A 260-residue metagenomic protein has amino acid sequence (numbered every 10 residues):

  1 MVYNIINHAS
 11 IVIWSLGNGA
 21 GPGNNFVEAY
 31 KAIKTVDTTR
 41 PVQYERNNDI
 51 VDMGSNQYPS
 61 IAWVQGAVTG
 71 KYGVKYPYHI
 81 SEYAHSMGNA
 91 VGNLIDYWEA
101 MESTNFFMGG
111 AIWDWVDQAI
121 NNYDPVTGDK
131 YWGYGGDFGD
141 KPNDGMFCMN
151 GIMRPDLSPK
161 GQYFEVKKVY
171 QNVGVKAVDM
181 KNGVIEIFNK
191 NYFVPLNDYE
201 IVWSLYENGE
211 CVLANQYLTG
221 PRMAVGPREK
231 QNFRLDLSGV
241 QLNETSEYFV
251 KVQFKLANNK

Functional and structural regions predicted by a protein language model:
M1-N150: Substrate-binding/catalytic cleft of secreted carbohydrate-active enzymes, primarily glycoside hydrolases
A100-K260: Carbohydrate-binding surfaces of carbohydrate-active enzymes
